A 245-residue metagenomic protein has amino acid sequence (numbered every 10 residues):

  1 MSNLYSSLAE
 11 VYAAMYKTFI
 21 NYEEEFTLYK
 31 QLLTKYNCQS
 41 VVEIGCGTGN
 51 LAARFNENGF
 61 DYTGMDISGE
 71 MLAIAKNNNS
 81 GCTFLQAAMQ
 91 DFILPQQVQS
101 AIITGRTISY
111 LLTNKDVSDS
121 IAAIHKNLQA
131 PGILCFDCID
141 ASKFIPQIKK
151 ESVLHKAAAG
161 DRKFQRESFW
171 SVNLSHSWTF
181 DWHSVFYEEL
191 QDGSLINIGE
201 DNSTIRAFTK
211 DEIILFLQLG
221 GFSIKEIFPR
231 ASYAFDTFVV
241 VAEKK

Functional and structural regions predicted by a protein language model:
M1-Y36: Conserved class I S-adenosyl-L-methionine
C38-G47: Conserved class I S-adenosyl-L-methionine
G49-D91: Class I SAM-dependent methyltransferase SAM/SAH-binding core
Q90-A101: A short acidic, Gly/Pro-enriched loop at the edge of an enzyme's catalytic core that lines a small-molecule cofactor
S118-A130: A short glycine-rich, Lys/Arg-flanked "PGG" loop and its adjoining helix->strand segment in the class I
P131-C138: Conserved beta-strand signature within the Rossmann-like core of class I S-adenosyl-L-methionine
C138-K210: SAM-dependent methyltransferase
T204-K245: C-terminal lobe and adjacent flexible extensions of AdoMet/dcAdoMet transferase-like proteins
